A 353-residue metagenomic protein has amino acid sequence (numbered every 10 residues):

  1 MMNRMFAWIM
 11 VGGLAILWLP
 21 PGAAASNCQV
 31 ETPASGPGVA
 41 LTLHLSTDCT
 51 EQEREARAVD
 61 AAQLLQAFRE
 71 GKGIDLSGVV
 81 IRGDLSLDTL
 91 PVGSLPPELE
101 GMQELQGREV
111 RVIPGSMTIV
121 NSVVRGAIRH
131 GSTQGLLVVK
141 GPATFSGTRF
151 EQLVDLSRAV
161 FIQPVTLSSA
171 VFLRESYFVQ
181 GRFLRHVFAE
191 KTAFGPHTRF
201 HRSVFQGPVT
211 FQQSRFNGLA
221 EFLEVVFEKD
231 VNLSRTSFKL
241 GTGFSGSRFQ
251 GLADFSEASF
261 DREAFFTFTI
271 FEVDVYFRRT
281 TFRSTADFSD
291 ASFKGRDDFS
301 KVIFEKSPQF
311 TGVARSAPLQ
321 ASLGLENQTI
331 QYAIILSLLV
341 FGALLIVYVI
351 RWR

Functional and structural regions predicted by a protein language model:
M1-I9: Bacterial N-terminal signal peptides that target proteins for export
W8-W18: Bacterial N-terminal signal peptides
G12-G13, G22, G181: Residue-identity detector for glycine
L17-G22, L345-V349: Hydrophobic membrane-targeting alpha-helices
A25-A333: N-terminal leader/targeting and pre-domain segments
Q331-I350: Selective detector of the "anchor" transmembrane alpha-helix that sits immediately C-terminal
